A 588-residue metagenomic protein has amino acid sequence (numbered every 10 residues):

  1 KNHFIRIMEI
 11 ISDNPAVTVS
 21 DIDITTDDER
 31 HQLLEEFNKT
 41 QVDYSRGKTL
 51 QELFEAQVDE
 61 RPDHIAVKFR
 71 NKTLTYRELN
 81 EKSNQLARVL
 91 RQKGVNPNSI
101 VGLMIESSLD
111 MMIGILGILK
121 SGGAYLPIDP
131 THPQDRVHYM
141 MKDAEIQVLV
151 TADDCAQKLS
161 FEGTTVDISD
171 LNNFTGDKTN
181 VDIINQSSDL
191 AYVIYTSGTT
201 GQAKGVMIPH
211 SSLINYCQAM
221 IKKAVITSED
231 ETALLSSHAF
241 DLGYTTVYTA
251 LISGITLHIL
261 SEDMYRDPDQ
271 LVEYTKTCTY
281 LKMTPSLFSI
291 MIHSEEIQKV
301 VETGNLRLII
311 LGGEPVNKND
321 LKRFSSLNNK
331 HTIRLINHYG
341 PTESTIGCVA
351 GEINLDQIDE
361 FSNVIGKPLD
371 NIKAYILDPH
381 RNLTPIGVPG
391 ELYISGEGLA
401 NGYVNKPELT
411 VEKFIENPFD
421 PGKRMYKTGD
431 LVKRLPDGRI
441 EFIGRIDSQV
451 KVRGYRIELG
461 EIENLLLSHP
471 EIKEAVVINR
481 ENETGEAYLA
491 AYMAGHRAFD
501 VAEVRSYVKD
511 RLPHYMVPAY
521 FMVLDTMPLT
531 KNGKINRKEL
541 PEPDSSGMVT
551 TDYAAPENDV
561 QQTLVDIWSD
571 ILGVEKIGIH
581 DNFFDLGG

Functional and structural regions predicted by a protein language model:
N2-I5, D13-I194, I208-H210, I214-N215 (+6 more regions): AMP-binding/adenylate-forming domain of the ANL superfamily
A16, H31-E36, R88, Q134 (+7 more regions): AMP-dependent adenylate-forming
I24, L311, V477, M522-V523 (+1 more regions): Hydrophobic/anchoring residues in structured secondary elements
V95-I100, I226-D230, G578: Short helix-loop-beta connector
L109-K142, D154, N173-I386, E391-A400 (+6 more regions): Motif- and composition-driven signal specific to adenylation
